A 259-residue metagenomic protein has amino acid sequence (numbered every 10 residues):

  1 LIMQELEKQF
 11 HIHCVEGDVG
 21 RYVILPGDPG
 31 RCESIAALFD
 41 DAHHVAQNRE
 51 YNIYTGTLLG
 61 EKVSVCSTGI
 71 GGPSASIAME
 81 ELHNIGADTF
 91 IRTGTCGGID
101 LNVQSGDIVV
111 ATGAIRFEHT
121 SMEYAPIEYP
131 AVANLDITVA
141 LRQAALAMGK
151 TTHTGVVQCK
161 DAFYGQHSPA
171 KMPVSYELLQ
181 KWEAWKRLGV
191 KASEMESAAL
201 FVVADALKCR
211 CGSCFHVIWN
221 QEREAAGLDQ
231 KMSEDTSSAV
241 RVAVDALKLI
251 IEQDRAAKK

Functional and structural regions predicted by a protein language model:
I2-A140: Metabolite-binding pocket within alpha/beta catalytic cores that recognizes anionic/polar moieties
P29, G97, Q158-Y164, A199 (+2 more regions): Glycine-rich beta-alpha junction loops
A42-Q47, G149-V156, E252-K259: Flexible, glycine/charged-enriched surface loops at secondary-structure junctions
D88-T89, K191, R210: Short acidic/polar active-site loop segments enriched in Thr and Asp
A131-G189: Active-site rim beta-loop-alpha module in soluble metabolic enzymes
A140-M148, V203, V242-Q253: Generic non-transmembrane alpha-helical segments
A198-M232: Zn-dependent metallopeptidase/amidohydrolase metal-coordination segment
Q221-K259: His/Asp/Glu-rich mid-to-C-terminal helical/loop segments that flank catalytic regions of hydrolases
